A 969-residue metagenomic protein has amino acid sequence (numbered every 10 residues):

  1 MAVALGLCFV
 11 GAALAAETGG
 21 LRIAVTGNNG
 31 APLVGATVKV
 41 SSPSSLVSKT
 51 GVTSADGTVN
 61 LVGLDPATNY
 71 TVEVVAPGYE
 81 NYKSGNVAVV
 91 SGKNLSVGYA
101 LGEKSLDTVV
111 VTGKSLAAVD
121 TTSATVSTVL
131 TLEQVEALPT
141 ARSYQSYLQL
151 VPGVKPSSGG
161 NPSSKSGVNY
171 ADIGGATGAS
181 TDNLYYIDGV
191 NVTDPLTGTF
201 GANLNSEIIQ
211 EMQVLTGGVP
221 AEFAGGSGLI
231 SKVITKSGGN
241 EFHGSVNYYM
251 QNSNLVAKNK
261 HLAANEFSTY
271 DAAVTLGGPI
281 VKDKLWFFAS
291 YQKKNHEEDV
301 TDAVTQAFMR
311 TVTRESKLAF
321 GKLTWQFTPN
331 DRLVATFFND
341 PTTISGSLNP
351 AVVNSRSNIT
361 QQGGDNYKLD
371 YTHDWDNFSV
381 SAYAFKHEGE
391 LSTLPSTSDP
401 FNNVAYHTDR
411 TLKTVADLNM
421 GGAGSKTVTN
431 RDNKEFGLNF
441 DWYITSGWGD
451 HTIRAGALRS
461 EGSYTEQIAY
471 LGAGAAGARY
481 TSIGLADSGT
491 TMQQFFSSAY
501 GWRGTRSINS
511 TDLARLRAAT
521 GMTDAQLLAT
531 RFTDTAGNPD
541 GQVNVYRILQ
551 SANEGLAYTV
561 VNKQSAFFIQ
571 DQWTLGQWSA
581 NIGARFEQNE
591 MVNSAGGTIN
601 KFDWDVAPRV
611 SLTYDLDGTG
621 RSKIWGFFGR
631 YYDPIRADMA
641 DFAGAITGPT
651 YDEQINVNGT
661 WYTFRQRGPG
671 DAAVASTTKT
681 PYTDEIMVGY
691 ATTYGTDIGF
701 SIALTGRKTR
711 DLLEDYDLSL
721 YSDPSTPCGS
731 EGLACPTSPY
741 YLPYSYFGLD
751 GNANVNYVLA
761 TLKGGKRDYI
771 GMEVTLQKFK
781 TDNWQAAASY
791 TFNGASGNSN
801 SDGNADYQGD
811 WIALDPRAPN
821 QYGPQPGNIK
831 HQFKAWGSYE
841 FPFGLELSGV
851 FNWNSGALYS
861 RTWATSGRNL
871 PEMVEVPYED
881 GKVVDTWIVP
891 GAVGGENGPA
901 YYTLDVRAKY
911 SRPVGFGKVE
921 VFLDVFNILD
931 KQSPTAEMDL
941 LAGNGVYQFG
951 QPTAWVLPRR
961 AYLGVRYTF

Functional and structural regions predicted by a protein language model:
G11-A117, N205-E207: Periplasm-facing N-terminal accessory domains of Gram-negative outer-membrane beta-barrel systems
E80-G98, T108-S237, V256-N259, T269-T275: Periplasmic N-terminal accessory/gating domains of Gram-negative outer-membrane beta-barrel systems
G113, V246-N252, A289-K293, A335-N339 (+10 more regions): Transmembrane beta-barrel strands of outer-membrane/channel proteins
H243, N265-T343, I359-S381, P608: Transmembrane beta-barrel wall of Gram-negative outer-membrane proteins
E315, P329-F567, V758: Replace "related TpsB outer-membrane translocases also match" with "some related outer-membrane beta-barrels such as
Q577, N589, S701-R861: Gram-negative outer-membrane beta-barrel transporters
S594-A595, N600-D603, A607, S611-T761 (+2 more regions): Solvent-exposed loop/turn elements at secondary-structure boundaries
D697, R710-D711, D715-L718, S796 (+3 more regions): C-terminal beta-signal and adjacent terminal beta-strands/loops of Gram-negative outer-membrane beta-barrel proteins
